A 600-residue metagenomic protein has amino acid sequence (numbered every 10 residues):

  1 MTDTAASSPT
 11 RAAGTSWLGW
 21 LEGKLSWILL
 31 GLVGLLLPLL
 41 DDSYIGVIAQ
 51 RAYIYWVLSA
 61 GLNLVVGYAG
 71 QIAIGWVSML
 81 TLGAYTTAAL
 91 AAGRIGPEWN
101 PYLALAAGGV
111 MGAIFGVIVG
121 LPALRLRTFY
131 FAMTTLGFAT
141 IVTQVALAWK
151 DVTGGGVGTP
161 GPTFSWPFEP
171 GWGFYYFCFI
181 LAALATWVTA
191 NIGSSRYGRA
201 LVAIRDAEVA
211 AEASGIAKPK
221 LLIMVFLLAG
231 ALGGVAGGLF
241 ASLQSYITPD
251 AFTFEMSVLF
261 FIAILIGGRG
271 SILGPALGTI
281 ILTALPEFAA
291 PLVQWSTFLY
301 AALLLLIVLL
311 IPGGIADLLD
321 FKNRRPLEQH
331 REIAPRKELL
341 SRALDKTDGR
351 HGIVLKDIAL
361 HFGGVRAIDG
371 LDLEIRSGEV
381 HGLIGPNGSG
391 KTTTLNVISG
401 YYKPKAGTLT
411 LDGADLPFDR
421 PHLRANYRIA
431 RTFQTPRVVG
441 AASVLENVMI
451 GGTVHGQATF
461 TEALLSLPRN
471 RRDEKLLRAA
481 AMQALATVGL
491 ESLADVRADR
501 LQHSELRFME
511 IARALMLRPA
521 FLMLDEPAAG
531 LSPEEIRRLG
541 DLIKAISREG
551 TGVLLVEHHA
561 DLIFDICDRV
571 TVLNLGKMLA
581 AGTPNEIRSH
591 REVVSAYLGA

Functional and structural regions predicted by a protein language model:
T2-K337: Transmembrane alpha-helices and adjacent helix-loop boundaries
I353-L355, I368: Conserved structural motif at the start of ABC-family nucleotide-binding domains
I384-P386: The feature captures the beta-strand-to-loop junction immediately N-terminal to the Walker
S399: Helix-to-loop junction immediately C-terminal to a conserved catalytic motif
R518: Conserved catalytic motifs of ABC-family nucleotide-binding domains
L522-E526: Catalytic Walker B motif of ABC-type/P-loop ATPase nucleotide-binding domains
I563-D565: A short, surface-exposed alpha-helical micro-motif characterized by mixed small hydrophobic and charged/polar residues
